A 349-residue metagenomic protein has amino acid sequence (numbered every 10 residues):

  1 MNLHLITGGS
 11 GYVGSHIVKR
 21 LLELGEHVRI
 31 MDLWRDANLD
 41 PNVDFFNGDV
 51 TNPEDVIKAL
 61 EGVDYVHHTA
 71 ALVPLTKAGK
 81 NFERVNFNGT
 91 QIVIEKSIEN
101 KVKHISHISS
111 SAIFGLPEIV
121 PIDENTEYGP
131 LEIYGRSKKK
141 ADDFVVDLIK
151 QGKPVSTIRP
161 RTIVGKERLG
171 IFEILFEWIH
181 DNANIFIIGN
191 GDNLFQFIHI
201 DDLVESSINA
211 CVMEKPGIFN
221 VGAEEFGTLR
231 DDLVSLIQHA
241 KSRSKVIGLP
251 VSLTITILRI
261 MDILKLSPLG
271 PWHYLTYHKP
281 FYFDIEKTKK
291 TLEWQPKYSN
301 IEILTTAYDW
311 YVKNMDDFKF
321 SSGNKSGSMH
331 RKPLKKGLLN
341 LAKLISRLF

Functional and structural regions predicted by a protein language model:
H4-L24: N-terminal Rossmann NAD(P)H-binding glycine-rich loop of SDR-like oxidoreductase domains
T7, G165, I188-N193, F219-G227 (+4 more regions): Glycine-rich Rossmann NAD(P)(H)-binding loop
A37, N47-N88, K96, I113-L116: NAD(P)H-binding glycine-rich loop region in Rossmannoid oxidoreductase-like domains and their noncatalytic homologs
N81-R84, V120, L131-K139, T162-G165 (+3 more regions): Short-chain dehydrogenase/reductase
I92-I133, L148: Conserved Rossmann-fold NAD(P)-dependent oxidoreductase catalytic core, especially the SDR/UDP-sugar
L131-S156: Active-site Tyr-X1-5-Lys
L148-T157, R161-F195, I200-D202, L236-I237: NAD(P)-dependent short-chain dehydrogenase/reductase
A210-L269, I285, T306, F318-S322 (+1 more regions): Mid/C-terminal beta-alpha module of Rossmann-like enzyme folds, strongest in SDR-family dehydrogenases/epimerases
